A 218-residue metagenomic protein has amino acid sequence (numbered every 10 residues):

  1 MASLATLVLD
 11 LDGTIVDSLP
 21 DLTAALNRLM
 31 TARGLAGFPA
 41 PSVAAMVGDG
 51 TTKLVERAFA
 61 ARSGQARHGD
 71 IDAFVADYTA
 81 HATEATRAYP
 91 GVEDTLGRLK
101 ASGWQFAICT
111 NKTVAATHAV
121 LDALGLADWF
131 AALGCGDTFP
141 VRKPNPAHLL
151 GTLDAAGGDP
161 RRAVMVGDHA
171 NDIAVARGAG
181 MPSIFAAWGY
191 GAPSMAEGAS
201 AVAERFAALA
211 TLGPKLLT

Functional and structural regions predicted by a protein language model:
M1-A5, P41, K100, T113-V114 (+1 more regions): Asp-based, Mg2+/Mn2+-dependent phosphohydrolase catalytic module
A2-D94, T113: N-terminal helical cap/lid subdomain that shapes the substrate entry/recognition surface in HAD-like hydrolases
V8, I15, A88, F106-C109 (+3 more regions): Conserved SAM-binding loop
S18, M46-V47, I108-C109, G167-D168 (+1 more regions): Small/polar loops that bind or transfer phosphate-bearing groups
L26, V92-D122: Substrate-recognition element of Asp-dependent hydrolases with the DxDx(T/V) motif
T31-A36, R62-Q65, A101-S102, G125-W129 (+1 more regions): Short helix-capping segments at alpha-helix termini
A36, Q105, P182: Residue-level detector of anion-binding/catalytic polar loops
G91, T95, H148-G151: Well-ordered alpha-helical segments embedded in enzymatic catalytic cores
